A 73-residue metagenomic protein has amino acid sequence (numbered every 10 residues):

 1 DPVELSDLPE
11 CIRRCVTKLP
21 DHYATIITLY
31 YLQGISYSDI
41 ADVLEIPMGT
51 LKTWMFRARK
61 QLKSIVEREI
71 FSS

Functional and structural regions predicted by a protein language model:
D1-V3: Elongated, non-catalytic scaffold/linker segments and compositionally distinctive motifs
L5, P9-R14, K18, S38 (+2 more regions): C-terminal edge and immediately downstream basic/flexible tail or linker adjoining helix-turn-helix-like DNA-binding
P9, Y23-A24: Short, leucine-enriched amphipathic alpha-helices that occur as contiguous helical runs
I26-Y30: A short pre-motif secondary-structure segment
G34-I35: Residue-level signal for the short linker/turn that defines the boundary of a DNA-recognition helix
W54-R57: Residues within the DNA-recognition helix of helix-turn-helix
